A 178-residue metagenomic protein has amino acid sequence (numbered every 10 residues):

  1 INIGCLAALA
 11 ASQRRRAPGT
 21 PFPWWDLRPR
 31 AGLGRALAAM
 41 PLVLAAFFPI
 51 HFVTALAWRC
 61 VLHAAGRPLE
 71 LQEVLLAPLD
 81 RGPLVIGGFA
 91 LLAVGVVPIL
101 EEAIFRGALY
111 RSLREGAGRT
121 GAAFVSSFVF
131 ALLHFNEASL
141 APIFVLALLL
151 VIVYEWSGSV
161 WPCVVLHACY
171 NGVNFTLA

Functional and structural regions predicted by a protein language model:
I1, R16-V97, E115: Juxtamembrane helix-loop-helix connectors linking adjacent transmembrane helices in multi-pass membrane enzymes
N2-C5, F89-L92, P142-L150: Hydrophobic core segments of transmembrane alpha-helices in multi-pass, intramembrane catalytic enzymes
N2-S12, V160: Hydrophobic cores of alpha-helical transmembrane segments in multi-pass inner/ER membrane proteins, independent
A10-G19, V153-S157: Structural signal for the C-terminal ends of transmembrane alpha-helices and the immediately following loop
V53-T54, V96, F105, L109 (+2 more regions): Hydrophobic/aromatic residues in alpha-helical transmembrane segments
V97-E102, N136-L140: Short helix-coil transition sites and intra-membrane helix breaks within transmembrane domains of multi-pass
L100-V125, E155-S159: Membrane-interface helix/loop boundary segments of multi-pass membrane proteins
T120-A178: Functionally important transmembrane alpha-helices
